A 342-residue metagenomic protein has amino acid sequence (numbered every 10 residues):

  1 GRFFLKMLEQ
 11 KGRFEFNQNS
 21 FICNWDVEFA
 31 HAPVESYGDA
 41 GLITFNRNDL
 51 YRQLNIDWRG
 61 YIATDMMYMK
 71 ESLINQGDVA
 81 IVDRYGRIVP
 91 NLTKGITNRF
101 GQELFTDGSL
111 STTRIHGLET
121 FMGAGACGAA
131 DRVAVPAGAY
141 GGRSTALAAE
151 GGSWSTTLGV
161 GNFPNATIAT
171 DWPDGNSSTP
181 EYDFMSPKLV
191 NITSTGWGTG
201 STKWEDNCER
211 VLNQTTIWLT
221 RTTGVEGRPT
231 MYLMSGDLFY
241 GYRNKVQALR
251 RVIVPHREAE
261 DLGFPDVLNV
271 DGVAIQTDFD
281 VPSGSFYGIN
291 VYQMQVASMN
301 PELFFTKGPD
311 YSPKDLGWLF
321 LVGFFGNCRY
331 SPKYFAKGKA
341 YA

Functional and structural regions predicted by a protein language model:
G1-H31, L54-A342: Core alpha/beta structural scaffold of self-assembling particle/tube/pore-forming proteins
D26-Y51: N-terminal low-complexity, intrinsically disordered segments
